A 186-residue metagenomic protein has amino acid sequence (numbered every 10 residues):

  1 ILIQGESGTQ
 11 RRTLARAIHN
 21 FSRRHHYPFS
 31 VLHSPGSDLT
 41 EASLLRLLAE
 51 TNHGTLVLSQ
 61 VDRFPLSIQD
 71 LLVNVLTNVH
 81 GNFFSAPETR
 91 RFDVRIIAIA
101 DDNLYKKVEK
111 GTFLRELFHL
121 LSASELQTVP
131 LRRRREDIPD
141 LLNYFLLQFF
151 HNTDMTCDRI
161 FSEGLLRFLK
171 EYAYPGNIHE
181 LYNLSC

Functional and structural regions predicted by a protein language model:
I1-R63, P130-R135, L184-S185: Conserved post-Walker A coupling segment in P-loop NTPases
E6, Q10, S22-H26, D70 (+2 more regions): Nucleotide-binding/hydrolysis machinery
N20-F21, N74-N78: Post-Walker A connector loop of ABC transporter nucleotide-binding domains
F29, T55, G81, I96-A98: Hydrophobic/aliphatic anchor position in the core parallel beta-sheet of P-loop NTPase nucleotide-binding domains
S37-T40, T77-F83: Short gly/ser/thr-rich secondary-structure transition/capping motifs
E50, V75, L120: Conserved catalytic core of Hanks-type protein kinase domains
V57-S59, N74, D93-D101: Structural recognition of the conserved hydrophobic beta-strand(s) that form the central parallel beta-sheet of P-loop
R63-F64, L104: Residues immediately C-terminal
